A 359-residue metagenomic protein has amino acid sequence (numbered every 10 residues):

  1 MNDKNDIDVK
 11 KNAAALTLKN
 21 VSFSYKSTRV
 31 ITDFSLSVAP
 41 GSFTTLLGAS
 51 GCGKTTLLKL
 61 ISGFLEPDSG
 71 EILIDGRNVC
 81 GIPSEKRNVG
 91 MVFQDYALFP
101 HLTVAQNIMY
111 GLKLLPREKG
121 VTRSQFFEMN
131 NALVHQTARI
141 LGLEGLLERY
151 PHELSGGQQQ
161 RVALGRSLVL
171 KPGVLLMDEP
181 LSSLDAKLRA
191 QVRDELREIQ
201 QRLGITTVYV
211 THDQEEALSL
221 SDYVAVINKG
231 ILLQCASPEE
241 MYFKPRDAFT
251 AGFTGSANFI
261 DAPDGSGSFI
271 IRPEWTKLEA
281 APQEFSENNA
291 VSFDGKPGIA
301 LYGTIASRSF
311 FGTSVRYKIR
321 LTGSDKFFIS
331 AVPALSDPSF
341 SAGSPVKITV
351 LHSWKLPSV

Functional and structural regions predicted by a protein language model:
L47-A49: The feature captures the beta-strand-to-loop junction immediately N-terminal to the Walker
S62: Helix-to-loop junction immediately C-terminal to a conserved catalytic motif
D68-E71, K229: Conserved coupling/switch loops of ABC nucleotide-binding domains, chiefly the family-specific signature
G70-N78: Conserved ABC transporter NBD signature motif
R87-G90, Q94-R246: ABC ATPase nucleotide-binding domains
G267-V359: Non-catalytic connector elements of ABC transporters
